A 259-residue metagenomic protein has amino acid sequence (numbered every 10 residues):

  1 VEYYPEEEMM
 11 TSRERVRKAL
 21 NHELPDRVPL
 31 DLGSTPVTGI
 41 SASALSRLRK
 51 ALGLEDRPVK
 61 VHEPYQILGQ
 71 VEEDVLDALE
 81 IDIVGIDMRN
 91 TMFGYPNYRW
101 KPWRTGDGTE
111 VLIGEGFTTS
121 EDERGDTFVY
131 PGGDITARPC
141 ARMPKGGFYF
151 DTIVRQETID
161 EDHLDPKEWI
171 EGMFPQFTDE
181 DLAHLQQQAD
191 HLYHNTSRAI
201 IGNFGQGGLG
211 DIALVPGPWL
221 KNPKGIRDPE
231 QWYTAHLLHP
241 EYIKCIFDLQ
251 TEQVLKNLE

Functional and structural regions predicted by a protein language model:
E2-E259: Catalytic cores of TIM-barrel enzymes
